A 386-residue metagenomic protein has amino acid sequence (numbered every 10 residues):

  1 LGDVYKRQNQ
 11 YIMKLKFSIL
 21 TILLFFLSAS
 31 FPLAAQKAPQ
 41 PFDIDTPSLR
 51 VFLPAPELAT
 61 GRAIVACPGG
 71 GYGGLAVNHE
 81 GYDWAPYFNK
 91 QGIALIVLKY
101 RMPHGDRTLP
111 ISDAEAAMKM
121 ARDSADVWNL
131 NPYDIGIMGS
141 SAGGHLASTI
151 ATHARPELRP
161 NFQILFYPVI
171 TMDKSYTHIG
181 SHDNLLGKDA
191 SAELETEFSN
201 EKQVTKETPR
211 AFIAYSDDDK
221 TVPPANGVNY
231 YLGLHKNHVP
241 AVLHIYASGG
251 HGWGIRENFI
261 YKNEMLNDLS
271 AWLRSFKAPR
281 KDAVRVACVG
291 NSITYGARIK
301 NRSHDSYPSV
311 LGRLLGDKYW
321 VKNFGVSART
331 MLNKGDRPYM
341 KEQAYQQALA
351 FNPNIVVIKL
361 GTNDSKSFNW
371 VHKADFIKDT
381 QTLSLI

Functional and structural regions predicted by a protein language model:
L1-Y5: Short, small-residue-biased leader/transition segments that mark boundaries at the very start of proteins
F52, V228-R280: C-terminal catalytic histidine-bearing segment of alpha/beta-hydrolase fold enzymes
T60-G69: Short beta-strand element of the alpha/beta-hydrolase
A76-A85, I96-P132, R256-E264: Catalytic nucleophile-loop/oxyanion-hole region of alpha/beta-hydrolase and closely related hydrolase-like folds
A116-S181, E195: Primarily recognizes the serine-hydrolase "nucleophile elbow" in alpha/beta-hydrolase and SGNH/GDSL folds
I213-Y215, D219: Short beta-strand/loop motif that positions the catalytic acidic residue of the alpha/beta-hydrolase fold
R280-V326, Y345-A350, V356: Serine-esterase "nucleophile elbow" of acetyl-processing enzymes
R313-D317, D336-I386: Alpha-helical cap/lid subdomain in secreted, periplasmic, or secretory-pathway luminal O-acyl-processing enzymes
